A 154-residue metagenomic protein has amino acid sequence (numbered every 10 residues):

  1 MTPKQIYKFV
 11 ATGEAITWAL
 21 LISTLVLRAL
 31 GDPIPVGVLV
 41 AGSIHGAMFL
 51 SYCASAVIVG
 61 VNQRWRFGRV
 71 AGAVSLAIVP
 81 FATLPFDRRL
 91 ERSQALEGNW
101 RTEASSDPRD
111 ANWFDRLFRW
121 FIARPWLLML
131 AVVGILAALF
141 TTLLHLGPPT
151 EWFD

Functional and structural regions predicted by a protein language model:
T2-F9, P33-V40, W65-G68: Membrane-interfacial loop-to-transmembrane-helix junctions in polytopic alpha-helical membrane proteins
T12-V26, G46-V57, F81: Hydrophobic alpha-helical transmembrane segments of multipass integral membrane proteins
I34-F49, D154: Loop-to-helix transition at the N-terminal end of transmembrane alpha-helices
A71-R89: Hydrophobic, aromatic-rich membrane-embedded alpha-helical segments
L84-E103: Membrane-water interface of transmembrane alpha-helices
E97-I122: Membrane-interfacial, low-structure loops and terminal tails that flank and connect transmembrane helices in multi-pass
D115-L136: Individual transmembrane alpha-helices with interfacial aromatic-anchor signatures
A138-D154: Juxtamembrane boundary at the C-terminal end of a transmembrane helix
